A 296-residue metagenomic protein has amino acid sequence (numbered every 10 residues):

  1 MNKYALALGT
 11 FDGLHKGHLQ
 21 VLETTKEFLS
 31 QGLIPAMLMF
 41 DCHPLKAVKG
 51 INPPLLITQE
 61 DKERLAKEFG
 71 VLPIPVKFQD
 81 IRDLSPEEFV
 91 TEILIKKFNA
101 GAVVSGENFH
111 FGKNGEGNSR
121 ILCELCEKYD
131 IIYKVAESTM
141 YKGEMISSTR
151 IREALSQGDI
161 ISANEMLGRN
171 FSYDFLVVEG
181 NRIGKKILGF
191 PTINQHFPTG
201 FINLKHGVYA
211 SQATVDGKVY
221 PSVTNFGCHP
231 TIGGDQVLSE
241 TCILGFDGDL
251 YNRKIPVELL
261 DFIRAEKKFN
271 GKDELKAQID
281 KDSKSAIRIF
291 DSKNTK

Functional and structural regions predicted by a protein language model:
M1-T58: N-terminal catalytic cores of NTP/NDP-binding nucleotidyl/phosphoryl-transfer enzymes
H15, A66, V103, A163 (+2 more regions): Residue-level signal for inorganic ion chemistry
M37, P75, V135-A136: A structural preference for short, hydrophobic beta-strand core positions in alpha/beta folds
K46-Y129: N-terminal Rossmann-like or analogous alpha/beta NTP/dinucleotide-binding catalytic cores that position adenine
C126-V223: Glycine-rich, Lys/Arg-enriched anion-binding loops that position phosphate/diphosphate groups for phosphoryl
G180-K296: Phosphate/ribose-recognition catalytic cores of enzymes acting on nucleotide-derived substrates
